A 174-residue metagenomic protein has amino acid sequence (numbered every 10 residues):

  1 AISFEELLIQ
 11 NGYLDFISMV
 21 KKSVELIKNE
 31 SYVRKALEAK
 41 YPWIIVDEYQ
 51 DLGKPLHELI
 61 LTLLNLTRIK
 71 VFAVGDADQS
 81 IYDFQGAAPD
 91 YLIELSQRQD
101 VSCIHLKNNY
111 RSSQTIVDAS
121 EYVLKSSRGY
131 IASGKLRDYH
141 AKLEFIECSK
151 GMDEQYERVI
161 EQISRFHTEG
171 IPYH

Functional and structural regions predicted by a protein language model:
A1-I45, K54-L59, D83: Accessory N-terminal region flanking or inserted into the helicase ATPase core in nucleic-acid motor proteins
K35-L37, L63-T67, S96-Q99, R137-D138 (+1 more regions): Conserved catalytic network of the ASCE P-loop NTPase/AAA+ motor domain
P42-W43, R68-F72: Loop/turn-to-beta-strand initiation segments
E48, D76: Walker B catalytic acidic pair
K54-I69, D90-E94: Short, conserved "post-DEAD/DEAH" coupling segment immediately C-terminal to helicase motif II within the SF2/RecA-like
A77-I81, A87-P89, N109-S113: Conserved nucleotide-binding/hydrolysis micro-motifs of P-loop NTPases
I81-Q97, D118-E121: Short regulatory helix/loop adjacent to the ATP-binding pocket of P-loop NTPases
D100-S102, N108-H174: Helicase P-loop NTPase motor core
